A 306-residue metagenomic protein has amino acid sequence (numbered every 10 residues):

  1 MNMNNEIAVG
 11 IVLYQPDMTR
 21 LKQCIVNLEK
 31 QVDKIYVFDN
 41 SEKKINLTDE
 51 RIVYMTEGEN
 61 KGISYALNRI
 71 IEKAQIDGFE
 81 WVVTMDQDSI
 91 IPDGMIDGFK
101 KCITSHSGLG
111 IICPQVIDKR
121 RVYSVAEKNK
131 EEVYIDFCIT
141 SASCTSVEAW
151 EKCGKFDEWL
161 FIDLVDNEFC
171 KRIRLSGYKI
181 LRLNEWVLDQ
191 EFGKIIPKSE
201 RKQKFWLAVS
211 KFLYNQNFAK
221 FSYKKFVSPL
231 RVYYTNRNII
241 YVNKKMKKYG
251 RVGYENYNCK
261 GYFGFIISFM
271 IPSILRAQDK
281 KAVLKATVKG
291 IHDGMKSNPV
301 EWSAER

Functional and structural regions predicted by a protein language model:
M1-V26: N-proximal low-complexity "stem/linker" segments adjacent to membrane-targeting elements
I25-E59: Acidic donor-binding segment of Leloir-type glycosyltransferases
E57-I76: Glycine-rich, basic loop-to-helix element that forms the pyrophosphate-binding segment of sugar-nucleotide handling
F79-D88: Short beta-strand-to-loop acidic/aromatic patch adjacent to the donor-nucleotide binding site
D93-A126: Conserved donor NDP-sugar-binding/catalytic core segment of glycosyltransferases
K128-T145, S222-V227: A recurrent flexible, glycine/aromatic-enriched loop bordering the glycosyltransferase active site that acts as
A149, C153, L160-S199: A short, conserved alpha-helix in the catalytic core of glycosyltransferases
V232-R306: Non-catalytic, C-terminal membrane-associated alpha-helical segments of glycosyltransferases
